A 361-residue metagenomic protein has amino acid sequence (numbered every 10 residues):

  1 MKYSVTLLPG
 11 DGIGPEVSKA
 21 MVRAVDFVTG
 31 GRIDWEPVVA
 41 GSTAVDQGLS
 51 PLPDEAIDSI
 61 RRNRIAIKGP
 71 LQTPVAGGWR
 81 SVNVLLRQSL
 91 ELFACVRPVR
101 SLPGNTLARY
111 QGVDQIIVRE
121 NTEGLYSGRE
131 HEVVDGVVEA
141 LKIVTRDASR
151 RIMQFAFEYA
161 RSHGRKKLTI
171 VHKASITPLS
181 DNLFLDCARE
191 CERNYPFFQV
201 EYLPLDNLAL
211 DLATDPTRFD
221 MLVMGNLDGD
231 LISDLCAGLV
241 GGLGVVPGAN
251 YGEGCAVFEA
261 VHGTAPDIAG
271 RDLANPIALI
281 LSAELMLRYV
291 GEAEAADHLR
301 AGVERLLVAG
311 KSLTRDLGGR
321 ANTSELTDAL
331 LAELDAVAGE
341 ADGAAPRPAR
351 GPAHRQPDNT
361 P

Functional and structural regions predicted by a protein language model:
M1-V5: Extreme N-terminal starter segment of soluble prokaryotic enzymes
T6-V28, V134-D206, R218: Glycine-rich phosphate/diphosphate-binding loop of Rossmann-like nucleotide-binding domains
D11-G14, R64, V118, A156 (+5 more regions): Buried hydrophobic positions in well-ordered alpha/beta secondary-structure cores of metabolic enzymes
M21, V25, A188, L279-L287 (+1 more regions): Buried hydrophobic packing segments
R32-E55, L210-L212: N-terminal beta-loop-helix "entrance" segment that forms/cooperates in small-molecule cofactor or anionic ligand
S42-V45, D211-T314: Glycine-rich phosphate/nucleotide-binding loop
V45-E139, L227: N-terminal glycine-rich phosphate/adenylate-binding segment common to multiple enzyme folds
G128-V133, V137-I170, A174-T177, Y195 (+2 more regions): Glycine-rich phosphate/pyrophosphate-binding loop and the adjoining helix
